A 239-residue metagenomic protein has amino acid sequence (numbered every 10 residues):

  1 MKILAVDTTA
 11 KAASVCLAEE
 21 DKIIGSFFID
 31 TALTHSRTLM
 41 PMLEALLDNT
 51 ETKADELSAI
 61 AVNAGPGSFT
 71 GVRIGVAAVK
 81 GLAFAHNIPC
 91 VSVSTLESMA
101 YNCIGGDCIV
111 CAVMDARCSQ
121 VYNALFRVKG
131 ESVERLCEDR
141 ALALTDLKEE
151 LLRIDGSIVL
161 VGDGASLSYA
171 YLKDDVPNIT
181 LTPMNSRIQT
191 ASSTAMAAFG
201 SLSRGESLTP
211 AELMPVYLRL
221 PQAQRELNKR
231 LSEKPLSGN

Functional and structural regions predicted by a protein language model:
M1-A64: N-terminal beta-alpha supersecondary unit
K22, P89-I188, Y217, Q222 (+1 more regions): Surface "functional belts" at beta-alpha junctions
D30-T38, F69-R73, A77, S94 (+2 more regions): Residues at secondary-structure transition points
L46-T50, A85, C103, A191-L202: Stable alpha-helical structural segments in soluble proteins, enriched in small hydrophobic residues
D48-D55, A83-V93, E206: Phosphate-handling active-site elements
N63-C90, T95: DPxDG-like acidic metal-binding loop motif
T182-N239: Acyltransferase
